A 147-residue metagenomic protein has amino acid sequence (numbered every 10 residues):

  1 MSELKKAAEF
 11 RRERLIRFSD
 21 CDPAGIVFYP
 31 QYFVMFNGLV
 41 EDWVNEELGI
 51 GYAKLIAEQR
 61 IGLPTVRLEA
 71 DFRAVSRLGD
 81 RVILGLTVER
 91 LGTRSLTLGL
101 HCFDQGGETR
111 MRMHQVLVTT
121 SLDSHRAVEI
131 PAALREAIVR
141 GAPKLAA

Functional and structural regions predicted by a protein language model:
M1-I83, E89-A147: Terminal targeting signals and extreme-terminal segments of soluble enzymes
